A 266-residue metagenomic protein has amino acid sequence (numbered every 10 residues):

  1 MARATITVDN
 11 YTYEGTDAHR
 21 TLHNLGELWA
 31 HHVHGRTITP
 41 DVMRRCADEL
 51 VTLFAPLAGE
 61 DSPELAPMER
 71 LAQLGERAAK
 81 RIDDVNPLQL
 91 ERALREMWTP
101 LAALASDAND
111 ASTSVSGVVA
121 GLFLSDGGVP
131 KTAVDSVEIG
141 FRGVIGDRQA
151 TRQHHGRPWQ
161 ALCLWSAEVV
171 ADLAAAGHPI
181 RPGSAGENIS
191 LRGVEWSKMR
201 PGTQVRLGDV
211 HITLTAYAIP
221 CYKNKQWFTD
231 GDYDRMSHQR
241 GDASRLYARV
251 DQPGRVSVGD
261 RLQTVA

Functional and structural regions predicted by a protein language model:
A2-T16, T21-T37, D41-A266: Metal-cofactor-dependent catalytic cores
